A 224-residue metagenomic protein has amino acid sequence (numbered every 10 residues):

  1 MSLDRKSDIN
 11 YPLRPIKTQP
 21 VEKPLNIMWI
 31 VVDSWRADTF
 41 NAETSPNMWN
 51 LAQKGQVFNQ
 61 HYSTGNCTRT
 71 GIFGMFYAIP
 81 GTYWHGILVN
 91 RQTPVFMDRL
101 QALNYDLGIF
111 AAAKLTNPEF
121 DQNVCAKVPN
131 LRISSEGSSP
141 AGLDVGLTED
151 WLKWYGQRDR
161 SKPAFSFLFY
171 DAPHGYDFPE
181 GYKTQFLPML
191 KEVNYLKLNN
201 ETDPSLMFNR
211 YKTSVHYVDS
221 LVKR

Functional and structural regions predicted by a protein language model:
M1-Y195: Active-site-proximal alpha/beta segments of enzymes that process anionic O-linked groups
M28-W29, Y211-R224: Metal-dependent active-site segment of extracytoplasmic phospho-/sulfohydrolases and closely related
S135-P140, S205-V215: Surface-exposed cleft-lining segments at the edges of enzyme active sites
L196-M207: Short glycine/proline-rich turn/loop motifs
